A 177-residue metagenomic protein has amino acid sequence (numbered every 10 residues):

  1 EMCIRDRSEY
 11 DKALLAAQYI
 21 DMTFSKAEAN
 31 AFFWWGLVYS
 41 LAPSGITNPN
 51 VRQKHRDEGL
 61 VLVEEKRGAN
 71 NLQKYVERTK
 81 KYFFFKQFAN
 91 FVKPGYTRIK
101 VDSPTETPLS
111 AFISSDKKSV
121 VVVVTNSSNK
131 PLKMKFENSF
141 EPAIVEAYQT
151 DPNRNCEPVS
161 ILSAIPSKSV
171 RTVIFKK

Functional and structural regions predicted by a protein language model:
E1-I4: Short, small-residue-biased leader/transition segments that mark boundaries at the very start of proteins
D6-R7, A42-G45, L132: Extracytoplasmic/secreted cell-surface and envelope-processing proteins
K12-K117: Aromatic- and carboxylate-lined catalytic core of secreted/periplasmic carbohydrate-active enzymes
T23, F85, V122, A147 (+1 more regions): Hydrophobic, well-ordered secondary-structure elements that form the walls of internal hydrophobic environments
F32-W35, V121-T125, E146-Y148: Conserved active-site loop/cleft motifs that coordinate metal ions or position small ligands
N90, V101-E141, K168: Carbohydrate-binding surface patches
E137-R154: Solvent-exposed beta-hairpin/edge-strand motifs
V159-K177: C-terminal beta-strand-rich structural cap/linker in extracellular carbohydrate-active enzymes
